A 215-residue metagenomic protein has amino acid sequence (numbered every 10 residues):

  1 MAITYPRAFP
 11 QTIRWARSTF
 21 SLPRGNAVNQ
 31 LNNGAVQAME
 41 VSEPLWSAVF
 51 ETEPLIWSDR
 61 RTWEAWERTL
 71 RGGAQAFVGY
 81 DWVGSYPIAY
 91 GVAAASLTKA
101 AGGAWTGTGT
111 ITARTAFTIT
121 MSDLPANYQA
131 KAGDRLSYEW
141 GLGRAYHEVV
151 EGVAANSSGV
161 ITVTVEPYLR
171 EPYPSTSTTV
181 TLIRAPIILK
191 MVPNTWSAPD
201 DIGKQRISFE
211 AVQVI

Functional and structural regions predicted by a protein language model:
M1-I215: Extracellular/virion structural assembly segments
